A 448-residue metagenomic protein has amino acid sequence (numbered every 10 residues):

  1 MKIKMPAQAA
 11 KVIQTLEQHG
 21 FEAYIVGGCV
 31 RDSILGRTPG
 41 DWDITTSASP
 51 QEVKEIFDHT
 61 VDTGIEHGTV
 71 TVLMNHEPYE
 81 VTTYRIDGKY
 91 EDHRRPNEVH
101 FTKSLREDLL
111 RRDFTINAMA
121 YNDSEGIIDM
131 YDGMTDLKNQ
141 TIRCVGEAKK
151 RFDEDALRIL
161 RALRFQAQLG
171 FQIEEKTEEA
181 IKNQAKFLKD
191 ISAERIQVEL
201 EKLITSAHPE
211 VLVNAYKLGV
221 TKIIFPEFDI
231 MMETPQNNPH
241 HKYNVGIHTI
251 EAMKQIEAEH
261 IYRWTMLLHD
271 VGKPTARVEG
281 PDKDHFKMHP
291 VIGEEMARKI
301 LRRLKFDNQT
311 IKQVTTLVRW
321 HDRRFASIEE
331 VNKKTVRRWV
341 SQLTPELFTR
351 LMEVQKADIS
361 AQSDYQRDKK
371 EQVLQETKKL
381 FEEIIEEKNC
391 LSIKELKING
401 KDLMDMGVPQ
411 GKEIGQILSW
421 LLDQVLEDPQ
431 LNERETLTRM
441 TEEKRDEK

Functional and structural regions predicted by a protein language model:
M1-K448: Catalytic cores of the polymerase beta-like nucleotidyltransferase superfamily and closely associated nucleotide
